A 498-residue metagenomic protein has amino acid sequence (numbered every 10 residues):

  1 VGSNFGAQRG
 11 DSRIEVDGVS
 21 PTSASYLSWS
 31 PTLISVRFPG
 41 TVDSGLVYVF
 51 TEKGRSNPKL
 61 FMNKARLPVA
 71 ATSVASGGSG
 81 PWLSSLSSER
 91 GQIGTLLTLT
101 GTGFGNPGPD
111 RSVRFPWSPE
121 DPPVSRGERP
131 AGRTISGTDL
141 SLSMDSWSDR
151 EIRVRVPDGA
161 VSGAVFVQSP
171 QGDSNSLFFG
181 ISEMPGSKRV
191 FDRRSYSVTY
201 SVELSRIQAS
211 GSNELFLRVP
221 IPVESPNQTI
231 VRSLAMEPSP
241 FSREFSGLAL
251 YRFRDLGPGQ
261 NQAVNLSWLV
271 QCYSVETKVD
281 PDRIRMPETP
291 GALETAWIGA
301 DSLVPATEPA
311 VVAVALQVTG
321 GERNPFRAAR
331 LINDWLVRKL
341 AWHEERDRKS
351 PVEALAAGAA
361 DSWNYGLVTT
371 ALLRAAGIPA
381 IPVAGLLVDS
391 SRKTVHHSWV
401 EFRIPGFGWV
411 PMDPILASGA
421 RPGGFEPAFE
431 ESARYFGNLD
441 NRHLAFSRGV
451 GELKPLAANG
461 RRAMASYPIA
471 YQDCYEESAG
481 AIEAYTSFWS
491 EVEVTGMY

Functional and structural regions predicted by a protein language model:
V1-D11, S44-L46, K53-R133, D139 (+2 more regions): Beta-strand/beta-sandwich contexts
P21-L27, D121-D145, P226-R254: Solvent-exposed beta-strand/loop surfaces of large extracellular or lumenal domains
P31-F38, D149-V156: A generic structural motif
F38-S44, V156-S162, P258-Q260: Surface-exposed, short loops/turns at beta-strand junctions within beta-sandwich domains
G180-Y273: Intrinsically disordered, low-complexity N-terminal segments that are enriched in acidic
S242-A356: Acidic low-complexity segments
Y365-A458: Hydrophobic/aromatic-rich core segments of domains that either
R434-Y498: Low-complexity, Gly/Ser/Thr/Pro-rich intrinsically disordered linker/tail segments
